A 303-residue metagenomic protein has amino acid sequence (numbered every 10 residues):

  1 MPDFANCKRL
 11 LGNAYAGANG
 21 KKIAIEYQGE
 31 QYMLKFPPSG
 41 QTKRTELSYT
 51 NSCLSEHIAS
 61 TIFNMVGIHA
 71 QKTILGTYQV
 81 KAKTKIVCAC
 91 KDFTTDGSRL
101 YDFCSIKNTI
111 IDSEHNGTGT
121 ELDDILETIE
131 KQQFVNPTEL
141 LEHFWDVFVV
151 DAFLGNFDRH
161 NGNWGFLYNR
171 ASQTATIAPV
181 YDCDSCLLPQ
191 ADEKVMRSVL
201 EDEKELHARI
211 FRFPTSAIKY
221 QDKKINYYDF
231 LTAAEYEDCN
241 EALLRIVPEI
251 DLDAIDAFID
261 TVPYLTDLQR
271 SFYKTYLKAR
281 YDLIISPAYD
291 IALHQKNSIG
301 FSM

Functional and structural regions predicted by a protein language model:
M1-S113: Conserved ATP-binding subdomain of kinase catalytic cores across diverse folds
N51-C53, E142-H143, T266: Aromatic-acidic/polar surface patches that form glycan- and anion
T73-K81, H160-R170, L293: Short alpha-helical "patches" and their helix-cap loops
N108-E130: Active-site-proximal helix-loop-helix substrate-binding element of RNase H-like nuclease domains
D123-D192: Conserved kinase catalytic-core segment
N169-M303: C-terminal catalytic region of ATP-dependent kinase domains
